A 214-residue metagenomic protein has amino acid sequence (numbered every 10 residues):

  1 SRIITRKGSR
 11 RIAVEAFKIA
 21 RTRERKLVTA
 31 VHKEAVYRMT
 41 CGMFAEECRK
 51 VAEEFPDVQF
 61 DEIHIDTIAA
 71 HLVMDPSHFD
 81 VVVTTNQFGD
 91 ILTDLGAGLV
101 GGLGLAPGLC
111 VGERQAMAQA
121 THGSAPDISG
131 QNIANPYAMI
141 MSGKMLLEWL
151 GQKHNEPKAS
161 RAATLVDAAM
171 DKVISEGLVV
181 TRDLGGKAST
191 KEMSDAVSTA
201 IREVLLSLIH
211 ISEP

Functional and structural regions predicted by a protein language model:
S1-D66: Glycine-rich phosphate/diphosphate-binding loop of Rossmann-like nucleotide-binding domains
T5-A13, Y37-A45, P76, G89 (+5 more regions): Generic structural signal for well-ordered, non-membrane alpha-helical segments in soluble metabolic enzymes
V14-K18, V73, S198, R202: Generic structural signal for well-ordered alpha-helical scaffold segments
R23-H32, F55-I63, K153-L165, S175-K187 (+1 more regions): Flexible, glycine/charged-enriched surface loops at secondary-structure junctions
I65, A69, M74-D75, F79 (+1 more regions): A glycine- and small/hydrophobic-rich beta-loop-beta segment that serves as a flexible "lid/hinge" or phosphate-binding
H71-G177: Glycine-rich phosphate/nucleotide-binding loop
R182-L206: Short, amphipathic C-terminal "tail helix"
S207-P214: Residue-level detector of conserved catalytic or cofactor/ligand-binding positions in enzyme active sites
